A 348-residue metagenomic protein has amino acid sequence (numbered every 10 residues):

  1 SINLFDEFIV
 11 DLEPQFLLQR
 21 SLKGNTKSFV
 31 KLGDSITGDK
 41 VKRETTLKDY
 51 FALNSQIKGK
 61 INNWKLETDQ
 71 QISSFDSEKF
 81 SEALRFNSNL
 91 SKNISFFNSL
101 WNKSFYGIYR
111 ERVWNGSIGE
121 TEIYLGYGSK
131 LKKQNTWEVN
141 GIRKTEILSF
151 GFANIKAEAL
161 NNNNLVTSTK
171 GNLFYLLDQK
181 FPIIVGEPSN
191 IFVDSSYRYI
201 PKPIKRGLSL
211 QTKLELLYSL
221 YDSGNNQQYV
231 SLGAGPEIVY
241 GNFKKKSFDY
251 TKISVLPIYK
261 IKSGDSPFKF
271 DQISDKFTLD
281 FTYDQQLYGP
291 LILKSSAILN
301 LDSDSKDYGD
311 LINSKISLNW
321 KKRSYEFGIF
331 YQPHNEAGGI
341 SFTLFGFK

Functional and structural regions predicted by a protein language model:
S1-K348: Long, low-hydrophobicity, solvent-exposed regions enriched in small/turn-prone and acidic residues
